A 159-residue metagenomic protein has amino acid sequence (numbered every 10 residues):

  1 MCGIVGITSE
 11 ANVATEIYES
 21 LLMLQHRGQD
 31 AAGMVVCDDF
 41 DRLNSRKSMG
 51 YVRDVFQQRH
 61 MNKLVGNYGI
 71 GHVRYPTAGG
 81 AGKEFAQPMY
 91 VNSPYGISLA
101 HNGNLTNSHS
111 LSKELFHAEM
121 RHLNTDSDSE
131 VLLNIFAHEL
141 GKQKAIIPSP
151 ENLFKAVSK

Functional and structural regions predicted by a protein language model:
M1-K159: Conserved short alpha-helical segments that host acidic/polar catalytic motifs at enzyme active sites
